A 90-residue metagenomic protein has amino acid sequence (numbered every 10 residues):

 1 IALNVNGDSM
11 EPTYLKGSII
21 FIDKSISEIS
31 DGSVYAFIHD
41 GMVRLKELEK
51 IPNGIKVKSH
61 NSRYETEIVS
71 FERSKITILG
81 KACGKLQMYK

Functional and structural regions predicted by a protein language model:
I1-K90: Acidic/glycine-rich C-terminal interaction modules and beta/coil loop segments that lie outside canonical DNA-binding
